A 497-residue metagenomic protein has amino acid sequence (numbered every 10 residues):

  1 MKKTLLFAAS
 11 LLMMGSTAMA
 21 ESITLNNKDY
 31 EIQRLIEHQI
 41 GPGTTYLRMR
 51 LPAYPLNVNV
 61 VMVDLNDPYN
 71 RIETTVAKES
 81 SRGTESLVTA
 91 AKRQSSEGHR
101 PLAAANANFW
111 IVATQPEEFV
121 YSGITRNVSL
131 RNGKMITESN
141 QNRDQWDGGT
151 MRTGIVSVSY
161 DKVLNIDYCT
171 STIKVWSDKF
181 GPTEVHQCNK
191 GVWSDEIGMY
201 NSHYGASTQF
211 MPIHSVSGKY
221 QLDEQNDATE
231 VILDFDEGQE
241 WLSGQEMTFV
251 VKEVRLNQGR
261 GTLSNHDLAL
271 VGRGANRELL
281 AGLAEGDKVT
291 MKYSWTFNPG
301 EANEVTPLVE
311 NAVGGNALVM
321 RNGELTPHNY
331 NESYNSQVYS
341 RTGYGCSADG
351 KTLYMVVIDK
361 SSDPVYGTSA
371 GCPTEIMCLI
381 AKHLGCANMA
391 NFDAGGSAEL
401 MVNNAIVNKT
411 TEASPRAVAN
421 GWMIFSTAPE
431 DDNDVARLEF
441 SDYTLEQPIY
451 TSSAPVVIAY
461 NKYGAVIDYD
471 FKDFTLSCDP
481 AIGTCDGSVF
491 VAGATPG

Functional and structural regions predicted by a protein language model:
T4-M14: Sec-dependent N-terminal signal peptides
A20-L268: Zymogen propeptides
V112-T150, A312, N316-C386, S397-D434: Conserved, well-ordered active-site substructure
L283-T290: Loop/turn positions that initiate beta-strands
S441-P448: Short beta-strand segments of immunoglobulin-like
Y450-V466: Beta-strand-rich structural segments
I467-A481: Change to "...patches in solvent-exposed regions of secreted, membrane-anchored, or virion-exposed structural
C485-G497: Extracellular/luminal low-complexity segments enriched in Ser/Thr/Pro
